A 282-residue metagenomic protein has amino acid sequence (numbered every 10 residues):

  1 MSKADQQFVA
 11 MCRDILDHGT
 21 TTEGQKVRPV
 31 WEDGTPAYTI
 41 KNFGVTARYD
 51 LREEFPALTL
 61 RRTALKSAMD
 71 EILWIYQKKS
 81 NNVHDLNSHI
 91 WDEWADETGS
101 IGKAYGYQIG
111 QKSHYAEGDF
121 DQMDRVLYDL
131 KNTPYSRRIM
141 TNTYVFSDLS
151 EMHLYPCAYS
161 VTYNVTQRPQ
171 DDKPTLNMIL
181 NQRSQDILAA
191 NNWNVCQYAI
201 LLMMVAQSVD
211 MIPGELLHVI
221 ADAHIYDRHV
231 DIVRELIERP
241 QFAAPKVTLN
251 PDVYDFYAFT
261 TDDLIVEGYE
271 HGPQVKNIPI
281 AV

Functional and structural regions predicted by a protein language model:
M1-V282: Terminal, non-catalytic protein-protein interaction segments that mediate quaternary/complex assembly
